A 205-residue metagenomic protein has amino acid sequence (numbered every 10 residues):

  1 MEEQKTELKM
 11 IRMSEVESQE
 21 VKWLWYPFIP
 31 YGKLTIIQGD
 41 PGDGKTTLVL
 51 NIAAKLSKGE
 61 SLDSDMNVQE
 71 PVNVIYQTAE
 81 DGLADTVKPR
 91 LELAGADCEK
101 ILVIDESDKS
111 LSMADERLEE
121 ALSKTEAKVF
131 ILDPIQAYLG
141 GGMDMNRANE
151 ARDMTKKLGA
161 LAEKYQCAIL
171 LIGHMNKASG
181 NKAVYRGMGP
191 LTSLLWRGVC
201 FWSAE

Functional and structural regions predicted by a protein language model:
M1-E15: A short, basic N-terminal segment
E2-Q4, Q19-E20, L24-Y26, P41-D43 (+2 more regions): Conserved inter-motif catalytic segment of the P-loop NTP-binding fold
P30: Residues immediately N-terminal to the Walker A/P-loop in ABC ATPase nucleotide-binding domains
I36, G42, T47, Q69 (+3 more regions): Phosphate-binding/switch region of NTP-binding enzymes
L48, I52: Hydrophobic positions on the alpha1 helix immediately C-terminal to the Walker A/P-loop
S57: Gly/Ala-rich phosphate-binding loop of Rossmann-like dinucleotide-binding domains, activating on the conserved
D63-S64, P190: Catalytic micro-motifs at enzyme active sites that drive phosphoryl/nucleotidyl and oxygen chemistry
